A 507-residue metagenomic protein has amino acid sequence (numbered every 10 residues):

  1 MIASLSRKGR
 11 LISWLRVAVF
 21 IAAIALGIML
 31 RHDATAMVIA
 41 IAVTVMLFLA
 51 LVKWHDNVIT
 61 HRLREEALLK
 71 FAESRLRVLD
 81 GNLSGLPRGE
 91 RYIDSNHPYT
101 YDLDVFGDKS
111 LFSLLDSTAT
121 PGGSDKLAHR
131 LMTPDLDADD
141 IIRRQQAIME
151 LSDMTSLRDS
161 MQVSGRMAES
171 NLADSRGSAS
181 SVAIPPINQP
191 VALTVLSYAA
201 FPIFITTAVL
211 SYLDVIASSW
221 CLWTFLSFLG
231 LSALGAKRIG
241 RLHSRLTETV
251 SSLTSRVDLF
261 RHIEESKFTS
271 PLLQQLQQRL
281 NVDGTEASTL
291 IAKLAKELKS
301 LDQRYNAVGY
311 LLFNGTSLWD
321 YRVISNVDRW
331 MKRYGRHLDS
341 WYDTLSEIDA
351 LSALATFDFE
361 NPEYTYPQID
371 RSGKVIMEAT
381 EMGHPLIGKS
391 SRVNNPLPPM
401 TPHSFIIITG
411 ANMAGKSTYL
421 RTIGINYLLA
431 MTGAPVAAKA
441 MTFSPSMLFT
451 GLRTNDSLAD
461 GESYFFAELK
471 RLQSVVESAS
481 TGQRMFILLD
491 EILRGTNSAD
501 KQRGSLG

Functional and structural regions predicted by a protein language model:
M1-P402: Alpha-helical bundle segments enriched in helix-capping/polar residues
W220, L354, N361-G507: ATPase nucleotide-binding head domains, primarily ABC-like/P-loop NTPase cores
